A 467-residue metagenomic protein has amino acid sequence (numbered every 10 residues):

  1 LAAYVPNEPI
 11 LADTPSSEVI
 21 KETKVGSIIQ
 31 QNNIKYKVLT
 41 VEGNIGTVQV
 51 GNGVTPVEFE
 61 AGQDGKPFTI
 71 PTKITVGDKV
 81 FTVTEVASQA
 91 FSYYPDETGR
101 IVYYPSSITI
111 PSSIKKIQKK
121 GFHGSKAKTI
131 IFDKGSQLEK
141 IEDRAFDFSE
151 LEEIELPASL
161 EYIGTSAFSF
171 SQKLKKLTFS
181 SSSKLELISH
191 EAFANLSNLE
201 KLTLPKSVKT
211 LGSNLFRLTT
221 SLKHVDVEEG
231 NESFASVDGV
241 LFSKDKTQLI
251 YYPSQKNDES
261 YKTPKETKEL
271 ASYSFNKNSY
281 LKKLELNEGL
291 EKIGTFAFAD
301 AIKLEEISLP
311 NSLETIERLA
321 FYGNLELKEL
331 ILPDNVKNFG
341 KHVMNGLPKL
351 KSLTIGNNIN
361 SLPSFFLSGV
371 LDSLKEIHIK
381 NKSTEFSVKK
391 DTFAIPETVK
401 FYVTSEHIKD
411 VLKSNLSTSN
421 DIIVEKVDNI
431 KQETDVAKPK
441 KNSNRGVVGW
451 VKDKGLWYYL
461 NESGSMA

Functional and structural regions predicted by a protein language model:
A2-E18: Sec-dependent signal peptide cleavage junction
T14-K37, A437-V447: N-terminal low-complexity, Pro/Thr/Ser-rich intrinsically disordered segments that act as propeptides or flexible
K21-N32, I74, L241, G449-G455 (+1 more regions): Short acidic-hydrophobic surface loop/beta-edge motif
K24-E58, D226, D453: GGW-centered surface loops in extracellular recognition modules
V41-N44, Q63-T84, D96-K116, S125-K140 (+13 more regions): Structural signature of tandem-repeat unit edges
G46-P56, Q89-F91, Q248-T263, Y273 (+1 more regions): Short, surface-exposed, low-complexity cationic segments
Q89, Q118-G121, E142-A145, G164-A167 (+9 more regions): Consensus positions within tandem repeat domains that build extended binding/scaffold surfaces
S171, L196, N278, A301 (+3 more regions): Non-catalytic tandem-repeat scaffold regions and their flanking low-complexity/translocation tails
